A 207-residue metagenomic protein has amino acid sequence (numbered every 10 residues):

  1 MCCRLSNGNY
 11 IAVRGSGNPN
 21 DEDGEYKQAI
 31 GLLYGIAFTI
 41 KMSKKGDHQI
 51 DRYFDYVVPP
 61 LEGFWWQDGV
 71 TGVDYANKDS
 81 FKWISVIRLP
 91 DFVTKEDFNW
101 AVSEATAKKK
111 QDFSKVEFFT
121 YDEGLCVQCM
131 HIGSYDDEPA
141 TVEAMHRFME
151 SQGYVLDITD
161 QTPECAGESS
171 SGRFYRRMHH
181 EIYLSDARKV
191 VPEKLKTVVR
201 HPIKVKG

Functional and structural regions predicted by a protein language model:
M1-G207: A solvent-exposed interaction/effector surface
